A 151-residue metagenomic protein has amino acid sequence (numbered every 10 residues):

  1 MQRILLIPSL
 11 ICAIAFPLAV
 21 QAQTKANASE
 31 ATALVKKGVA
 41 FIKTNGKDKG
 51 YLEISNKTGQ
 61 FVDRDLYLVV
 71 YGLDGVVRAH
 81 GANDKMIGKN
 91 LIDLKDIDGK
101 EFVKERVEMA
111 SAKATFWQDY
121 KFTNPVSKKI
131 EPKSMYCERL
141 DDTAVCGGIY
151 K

Functional and structural regions predicted by a protein language model:
Q2-L10, I14-K151: N-terminal membrane-sensor/transducer module of prokaryotic signaling receptors
